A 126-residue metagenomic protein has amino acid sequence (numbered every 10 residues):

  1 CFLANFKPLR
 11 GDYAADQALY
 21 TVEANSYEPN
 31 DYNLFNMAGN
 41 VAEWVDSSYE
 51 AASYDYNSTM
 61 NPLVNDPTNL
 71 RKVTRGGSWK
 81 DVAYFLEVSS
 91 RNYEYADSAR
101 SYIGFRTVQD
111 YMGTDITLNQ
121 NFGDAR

Functional and structural regions predicted by a protein language model:
C1-V88, I116-R126: Functional-site microenvironments in short loops/helix caps that host divalent-cation chemistry
D16, A99-S101: A short catalytic or substrate-binding loop motif that flags glycine-/basic-rich loops and adjacent residues that bind
P62-D66, N92-A99: Short proline/glycine-enriched turn/loop segments at secondary-structure junctions
E87-S90, E94, F105-T107: Extended, hydrophobic interaction surfaces within ordered domains
S101-T117, D124: Short, structured beta-strand segments at or near domain termini in extracellular proteins/domains
